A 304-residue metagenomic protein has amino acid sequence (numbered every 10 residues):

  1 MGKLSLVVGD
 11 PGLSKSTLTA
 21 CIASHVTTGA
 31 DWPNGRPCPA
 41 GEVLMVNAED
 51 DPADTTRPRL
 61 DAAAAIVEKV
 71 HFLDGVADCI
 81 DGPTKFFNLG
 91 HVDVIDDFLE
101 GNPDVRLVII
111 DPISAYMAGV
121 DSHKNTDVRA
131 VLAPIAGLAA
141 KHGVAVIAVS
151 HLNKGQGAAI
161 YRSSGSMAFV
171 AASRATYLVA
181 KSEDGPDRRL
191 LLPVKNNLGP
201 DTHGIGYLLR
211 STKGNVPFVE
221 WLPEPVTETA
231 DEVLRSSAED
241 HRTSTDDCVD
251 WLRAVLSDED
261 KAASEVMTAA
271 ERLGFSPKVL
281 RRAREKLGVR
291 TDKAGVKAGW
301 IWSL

Functional and structural regions predicted by a protein language model:
M1-S5, G41-E42: Pre-Walker A (Motif I) flank of P-loop NTPase domains
L6-V7, G12, T17, L44 (+4 more regions): Phosphate-binding/switch region of NTP-binding enzymes
L18, I22: Hydrophobic positions on the alpha1 helix immediately C-terminal to the Walker A/P-loop
H25-A40: Post-Walker A helix-loop "phosphate-sensing" segment adjacent to the P-loop in P-loop NTPases
V26, A30, L60-V67, L99 (+7 more regions): Conserved NTP-handling cores and scaffolds of large molecular machines
P37-D121, T126, A130, G137 (+6 more regions): Conserved inter-motif catalytic segment of the P-loop NTP-binding fold
K69-H71, A175, R290: Conserved beta-strand segments of alpha/beta enzyme cores
E100-V105, K141-H142, E183-L304: C-terminal regions of RecA-like/P-loop NTPase motor modules
